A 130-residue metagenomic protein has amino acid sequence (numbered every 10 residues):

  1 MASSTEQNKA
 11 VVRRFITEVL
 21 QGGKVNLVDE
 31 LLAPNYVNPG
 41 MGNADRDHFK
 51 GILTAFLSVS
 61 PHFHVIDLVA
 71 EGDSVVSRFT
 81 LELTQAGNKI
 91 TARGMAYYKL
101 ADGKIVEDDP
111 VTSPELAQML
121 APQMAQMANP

Functional and structural regions predicted by a protein language model:
M1-P130: C-terminal and inter-domain tail/linker signature
